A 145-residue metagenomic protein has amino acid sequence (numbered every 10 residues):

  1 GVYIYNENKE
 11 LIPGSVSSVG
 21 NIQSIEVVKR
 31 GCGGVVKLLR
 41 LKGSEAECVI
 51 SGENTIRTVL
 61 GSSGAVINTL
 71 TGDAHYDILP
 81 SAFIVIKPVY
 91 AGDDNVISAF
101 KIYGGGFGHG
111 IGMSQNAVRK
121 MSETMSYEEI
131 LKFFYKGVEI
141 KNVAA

Functional and structural regions predicted by a protein language model:
G1-A145: Conserved, single-site charged/polar hotspot
